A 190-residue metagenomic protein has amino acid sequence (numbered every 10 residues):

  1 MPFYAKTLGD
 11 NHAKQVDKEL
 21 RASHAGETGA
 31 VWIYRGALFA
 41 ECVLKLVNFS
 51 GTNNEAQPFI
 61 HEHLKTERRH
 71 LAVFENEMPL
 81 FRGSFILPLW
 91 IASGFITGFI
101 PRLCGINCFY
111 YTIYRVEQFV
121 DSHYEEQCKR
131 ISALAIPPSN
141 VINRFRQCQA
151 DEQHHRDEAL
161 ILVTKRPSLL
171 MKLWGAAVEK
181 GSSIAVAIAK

Functional and structural regions predicted by a protein language model:
M1-K190: Non-heme di-metal
